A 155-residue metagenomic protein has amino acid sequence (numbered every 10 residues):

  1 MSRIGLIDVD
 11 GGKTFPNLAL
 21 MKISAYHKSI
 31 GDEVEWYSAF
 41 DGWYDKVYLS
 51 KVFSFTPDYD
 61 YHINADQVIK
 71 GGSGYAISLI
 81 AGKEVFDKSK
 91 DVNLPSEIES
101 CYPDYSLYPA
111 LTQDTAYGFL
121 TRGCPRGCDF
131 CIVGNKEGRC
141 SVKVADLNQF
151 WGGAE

Functional and structural regions predicted by a protein language model:
M1-G5, D114, G127: Residues that mark the start of a beta-strand
M1-K70, G74-I77: A short, structured N-terminal alpha-helical element that caps or precedes a catalytic domain
S29, Y37, S89-K90, S96 (+3 more regions): Polar/charged alpha-helical tracts
F40, Y44-K46, T56, D114-R126 (+1 more regions): Conserved Radical SAM active-site core
Q67-Y108: Ser/Thr/Gly-rich flexible loops in soluble cytosolic domains mediating phosphotransfer, phosphorylation
